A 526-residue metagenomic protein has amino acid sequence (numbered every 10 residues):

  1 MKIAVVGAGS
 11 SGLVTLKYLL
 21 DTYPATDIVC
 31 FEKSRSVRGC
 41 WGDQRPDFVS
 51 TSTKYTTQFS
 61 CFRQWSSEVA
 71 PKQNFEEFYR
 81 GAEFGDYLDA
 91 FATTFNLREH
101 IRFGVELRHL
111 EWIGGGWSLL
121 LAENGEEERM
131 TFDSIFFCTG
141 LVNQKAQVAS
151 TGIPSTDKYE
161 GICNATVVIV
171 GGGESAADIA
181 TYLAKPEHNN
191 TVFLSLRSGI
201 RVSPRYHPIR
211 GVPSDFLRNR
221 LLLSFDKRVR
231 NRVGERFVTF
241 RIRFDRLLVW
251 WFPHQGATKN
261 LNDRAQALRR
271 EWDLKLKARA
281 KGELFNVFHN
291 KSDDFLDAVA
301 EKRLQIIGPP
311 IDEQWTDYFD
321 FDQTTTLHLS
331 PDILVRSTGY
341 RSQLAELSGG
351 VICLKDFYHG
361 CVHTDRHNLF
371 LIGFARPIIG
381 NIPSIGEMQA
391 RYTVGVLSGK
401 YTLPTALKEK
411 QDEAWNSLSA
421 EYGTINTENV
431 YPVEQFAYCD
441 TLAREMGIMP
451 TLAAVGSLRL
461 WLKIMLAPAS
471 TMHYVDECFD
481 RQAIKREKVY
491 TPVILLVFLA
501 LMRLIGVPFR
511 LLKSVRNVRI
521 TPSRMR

Functional and structural regions predicted by a protein language model:
M1-V49, V69-G211, N231-D412, S419-R526: Flavin (primarily FAD) cofactor-binding/catalytic cores of flavoenzymes
Q44-V69, V212-F225: N-terminal glycine-rich dinucleotide-binding loop that anchors FAD/FMN and/or NAD(P) in oxidoreductases
